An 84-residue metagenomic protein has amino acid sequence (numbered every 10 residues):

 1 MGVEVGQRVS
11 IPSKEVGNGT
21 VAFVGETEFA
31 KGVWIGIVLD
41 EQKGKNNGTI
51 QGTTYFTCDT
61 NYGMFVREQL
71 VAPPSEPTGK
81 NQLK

Functional and structural regions predicted by a protein language model:
M1-K84: Ser/Thr/Pro-rich, acidic low-complexity intrinsically disordered regulatory segments
